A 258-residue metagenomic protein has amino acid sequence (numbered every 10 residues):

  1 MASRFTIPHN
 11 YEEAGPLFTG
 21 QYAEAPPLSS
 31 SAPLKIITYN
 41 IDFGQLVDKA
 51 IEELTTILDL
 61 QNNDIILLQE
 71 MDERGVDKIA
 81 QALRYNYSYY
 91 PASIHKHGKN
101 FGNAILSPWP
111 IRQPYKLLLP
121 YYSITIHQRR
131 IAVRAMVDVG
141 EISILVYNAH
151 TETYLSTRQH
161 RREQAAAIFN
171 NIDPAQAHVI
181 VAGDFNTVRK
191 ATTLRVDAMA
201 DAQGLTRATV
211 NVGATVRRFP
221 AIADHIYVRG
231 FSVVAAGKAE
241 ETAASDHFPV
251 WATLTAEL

Functional and structural regions predicted by a protein language model:
A2-E24, I172-V179, F185-L258: Metal-dependent phosphoester-hydrolase catalytic domains
S3-A23, I65-S143, E240-E241: Structured beta-strand-rich core segments of catalytic domains in phosphoester-bond hydrolases
T6-E13, P27, P33-E52, I94-H95 (+2 more regions): Acidic/histidine-rich helix-loop elements that form or flank divalent-metal/phosphate-binding sites at the catalytic
L34-I41, L54-I79, L106, A135 (+5 more regions): Active-site beta-strand/loop signature of hydrolases that rely on acidic residues for catalysis
Y39-D42, Q69-M71, Y90-I94, P108-W109 (+6 more regions): Active-site-proximal beta-strand/loop segments in catalytic clefts of secreted hydrolases
Q45-V47, R74-D77, K96-K99, L155-S156 (+1 more regions): Short catalytic/ligand-binding loop motif for oxyanion handling, primarily in non-cytosolic enzymes, centered on
D138-Q159: Metal-dependent phosphoester/phosphodiester hydrolase catalytic core
R158-N170: Alpha-helical scaffold elements lining the catalytic groove of polysaccharide deacetylases
